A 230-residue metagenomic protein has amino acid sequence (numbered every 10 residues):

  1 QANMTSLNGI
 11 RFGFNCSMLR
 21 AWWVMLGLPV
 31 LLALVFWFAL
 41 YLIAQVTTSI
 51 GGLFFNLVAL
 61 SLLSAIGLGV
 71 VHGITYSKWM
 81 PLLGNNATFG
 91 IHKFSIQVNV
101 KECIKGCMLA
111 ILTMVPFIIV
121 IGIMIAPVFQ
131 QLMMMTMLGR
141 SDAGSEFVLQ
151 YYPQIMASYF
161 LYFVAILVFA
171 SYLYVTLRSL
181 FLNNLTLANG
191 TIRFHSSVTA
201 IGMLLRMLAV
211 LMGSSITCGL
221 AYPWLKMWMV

Functional and structural regions predicted by a protein language model:
Q1, I66-G73, V115, L208-W228: Hydrophobic, aromatic-rich membrane-embedded alpha-helical segments
Q1-L40, A44, A65-S77: Transmembrane-helix bundle segments that line or gate the permeation/cavity pathway in multi-pass membrane proteins
A2-A21, P81-C103, S179-I201: Juxtamembrane inter-helical linkers in multi-pass membrane proteins
A2-N3, G69, G73-P81, N85 (+3 more regions): Short helix-terminus and kink motifs of transmembrane alpha helices, predominantly at the cytoplasmic interface
F14-L34, I96-F117, S196-I216: Loop-to-transmembrane boundary segments
L31, V35, A39, I43 (+10 more regions): Alpha-helical membrane-inserting segments
A33-L68, I118-A170, K226, V230: Membrane-helix interface segments in multi-pass membrane proteins
N56-A65, V98, G106-A110, Q150-L167 (+3 more regions): Pore-lining and gate-forming transmembrane alpha-helices of multi-pass membrane transport proteins
